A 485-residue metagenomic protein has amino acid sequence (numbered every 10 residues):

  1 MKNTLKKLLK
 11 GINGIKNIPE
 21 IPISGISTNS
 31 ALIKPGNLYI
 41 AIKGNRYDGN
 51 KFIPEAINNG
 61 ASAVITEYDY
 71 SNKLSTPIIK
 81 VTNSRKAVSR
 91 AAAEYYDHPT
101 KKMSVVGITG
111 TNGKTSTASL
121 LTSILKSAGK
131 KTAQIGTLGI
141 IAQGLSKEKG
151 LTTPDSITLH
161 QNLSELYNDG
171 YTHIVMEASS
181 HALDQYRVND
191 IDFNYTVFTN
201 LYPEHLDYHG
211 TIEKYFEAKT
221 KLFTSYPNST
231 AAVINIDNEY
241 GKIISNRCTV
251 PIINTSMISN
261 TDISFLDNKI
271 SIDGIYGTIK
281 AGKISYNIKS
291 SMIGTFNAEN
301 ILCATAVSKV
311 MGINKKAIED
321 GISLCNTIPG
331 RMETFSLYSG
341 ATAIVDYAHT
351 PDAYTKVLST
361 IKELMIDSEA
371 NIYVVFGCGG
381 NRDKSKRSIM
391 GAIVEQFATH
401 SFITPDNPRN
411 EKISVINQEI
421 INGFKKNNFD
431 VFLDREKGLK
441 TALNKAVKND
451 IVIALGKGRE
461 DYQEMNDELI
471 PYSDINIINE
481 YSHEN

Functional and structural regions predicted by a protein language model:
M1-G14, L32-L38, K51, T249 (+3 more regions): ATP-dependent carboxylate-amine ligase
M1-R90, E94, A231, E239 (+6 more regions): N-terminal leader/targeting and accessory segments in enzymes
K7, G11, Y70-S75, D184 (+3 more regions): Acidic, Mg2+-coordinating active-site environments of NTP-dependent enzymes
K7-I12, A87-I236, Y240-C248, A281 (+2 more regions): Phosphate-binding loop of NTP-binding sites
S62-A63, T172, N194, T399: Short acidic/polar active-site loop segments enriched in Thr and Asp
S62-Y68, A232-I236, V375-F376, H400-N407: Short internal beta-strands
T66-D69, A178, N200, I236 (+2 more regions): Short secondary-structure boundary segments
N72, I141-S146, E204-H209, R382 (+2 more regions): A short acidic, helix-capping loop that chelates divalent metal ions and anchors anionic groups
